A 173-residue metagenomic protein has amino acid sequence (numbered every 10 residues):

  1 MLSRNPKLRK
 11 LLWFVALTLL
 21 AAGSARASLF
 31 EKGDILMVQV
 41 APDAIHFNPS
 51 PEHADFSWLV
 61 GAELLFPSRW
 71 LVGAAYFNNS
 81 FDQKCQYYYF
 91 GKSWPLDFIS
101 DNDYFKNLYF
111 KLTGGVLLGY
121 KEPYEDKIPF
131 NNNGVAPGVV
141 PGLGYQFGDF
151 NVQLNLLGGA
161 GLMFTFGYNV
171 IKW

Functional and structural regions predicted by a protein language model:
M1-G33, W173: Cleavable N-terminal export/targeting peptides
R26-F66, A75-Y76: Short glycine/proline- and aromatic-enriched beta-strand/turn motifs that initiate or cap beta-hairpins
S28-I35, L65-R69, P95-F110, I171-W173: Short loop/turn motifs that connect adjacent beta-strands in outer-membrane beta-barrel proteins
V38-H46, W70-N79, F110-L112, F147-G159: Transmembrane beta-strand segments that form the barrel wall of outer-membrane beta-barrel proteins
E52-H53, L108-G138: Outer-membrane beta-barrel translocator/channel fold
A54-V60, S68, D82-Y88, N133-V139 (+2 more regions): Residues that define the transmembrane beta-barrel architecture of outer-membrane proteins
L64-F66, K92-L96, Y145-F147, L156 (+1 more regions): Residue-level signature of outer-membrane beta-barrel architecture
A160-W173: Outer-membrane beta-barrel "beta-signal"
